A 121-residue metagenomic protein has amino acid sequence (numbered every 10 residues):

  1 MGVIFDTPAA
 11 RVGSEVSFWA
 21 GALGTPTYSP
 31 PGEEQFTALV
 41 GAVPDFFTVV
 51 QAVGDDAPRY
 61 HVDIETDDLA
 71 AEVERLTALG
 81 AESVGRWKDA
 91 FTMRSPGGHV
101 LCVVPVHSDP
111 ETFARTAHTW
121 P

Functional and structural regions predicted by a protein language model:
M1-D45, A71-E72: Core segments of cupin and vicinal oxygen chelate
M1-S17, Y60-V62, H107-P121: N-terminal beta-strand motif that seeds the catalytic metal site of vicinal oxygen chelate
A9, A57, V62-V100: Vicinal oxygen chelate
L23-P58, V100-E111: Conserved short beta-strand elements that form part of the metal-binding/catalytic scaffold of enzyme active sites
V40-G41, R94-H99, H118: Short secondary-structure transition/capping segments
